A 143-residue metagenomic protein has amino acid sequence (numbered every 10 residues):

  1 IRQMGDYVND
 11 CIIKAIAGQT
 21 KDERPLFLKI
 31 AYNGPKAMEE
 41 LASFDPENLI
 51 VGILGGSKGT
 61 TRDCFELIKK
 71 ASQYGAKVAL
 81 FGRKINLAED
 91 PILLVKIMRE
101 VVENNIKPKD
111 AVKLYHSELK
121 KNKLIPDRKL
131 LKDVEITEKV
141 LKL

Functional and structural regions predicted by a protein language model:
I1-V51, R62-K77: Alpha/beta enzyme core
N9, N33, N48, N86 (+2 more regions): Detector for Asparagine
I53-K58, Y74-P91: Glycine-rich phosphate-binding active-site loops on the catalytic face of alpha/beta enzymes
T60-T61, M98: Short, contiguous, well-ordered secondary-structure segments
S72-Y74, L87-D127, L131-E138: C-terminal helical cap(s) of enzyme catalytic domains, especially alpha/beta-barrels
K139-L143: Long, compositionally biased, glycine/small-hydrophobic-enriched stretches that function as flexible linkers, tethers
